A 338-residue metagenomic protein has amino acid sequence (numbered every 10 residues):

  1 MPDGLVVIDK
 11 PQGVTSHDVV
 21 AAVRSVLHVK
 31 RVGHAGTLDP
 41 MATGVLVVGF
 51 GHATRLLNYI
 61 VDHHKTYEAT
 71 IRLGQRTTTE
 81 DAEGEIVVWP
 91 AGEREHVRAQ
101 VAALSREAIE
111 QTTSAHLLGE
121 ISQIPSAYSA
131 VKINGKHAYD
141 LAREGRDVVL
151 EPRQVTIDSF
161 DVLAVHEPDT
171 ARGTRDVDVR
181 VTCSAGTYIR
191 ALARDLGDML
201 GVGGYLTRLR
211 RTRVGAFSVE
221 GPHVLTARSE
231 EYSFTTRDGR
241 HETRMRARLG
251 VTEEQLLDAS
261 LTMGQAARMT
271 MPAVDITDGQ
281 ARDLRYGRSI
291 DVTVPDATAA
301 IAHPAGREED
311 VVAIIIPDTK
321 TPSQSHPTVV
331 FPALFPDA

Functional and structural regions predicted by a protein language model:
M1-A191, D195-G221: RNA pseudouridine synthases
M1-G13, H17-H34, L38, A42-V45 (+3 more regions): Accessory RNA 3′-end/elbow-binding domains used by RNA modification enzymes
